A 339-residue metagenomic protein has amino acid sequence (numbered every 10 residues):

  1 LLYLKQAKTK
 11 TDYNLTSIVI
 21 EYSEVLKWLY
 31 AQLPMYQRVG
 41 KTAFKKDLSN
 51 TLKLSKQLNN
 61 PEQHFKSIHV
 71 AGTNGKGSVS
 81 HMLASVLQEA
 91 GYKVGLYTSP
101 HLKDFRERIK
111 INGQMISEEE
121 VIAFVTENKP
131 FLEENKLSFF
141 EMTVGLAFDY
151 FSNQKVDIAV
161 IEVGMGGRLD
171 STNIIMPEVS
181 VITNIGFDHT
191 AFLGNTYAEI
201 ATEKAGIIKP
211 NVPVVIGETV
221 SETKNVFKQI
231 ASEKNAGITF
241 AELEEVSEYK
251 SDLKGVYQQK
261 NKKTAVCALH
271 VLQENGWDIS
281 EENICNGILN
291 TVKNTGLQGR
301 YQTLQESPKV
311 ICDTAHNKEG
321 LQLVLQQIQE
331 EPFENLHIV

Functional and structural regions predicted by a protein language model:
Y3-L4, D12-G72, V79-H81, S85-A90: Short functional linear segments
E21, V39-L48, K53-F65, E89-I175 (+1 more regions): ATP-dependent carboxylate-amine ligase catalytic core
T51-L54, L83, L87, A147-F151 (+2 more regions): Buried hydrophobic packing segments
H64, I158-V163, D170-V181, G186-H189 (+2 more regions): Nucleotide phosphate-binding/pyrophosphate-handling subdomain across enzymes that bind or process nucleotide phosphates
V94, V214, G237-T239: Hydrophobic beta-strand scaffold residues
P100, T143-F192, S221-K250: Extended acidic/charged loop-beta regions that coordinate divalent cations and stabilize anionic phosphate/carboxylate
A201-K209: Membrane-proximal helix-turn-helix segments that form the acceptor-binding/catalytic region of lipid-linked
K209-E218: Short loop-to-beta-strand entry elements in the cores of soluble alpha/beta enzymes
